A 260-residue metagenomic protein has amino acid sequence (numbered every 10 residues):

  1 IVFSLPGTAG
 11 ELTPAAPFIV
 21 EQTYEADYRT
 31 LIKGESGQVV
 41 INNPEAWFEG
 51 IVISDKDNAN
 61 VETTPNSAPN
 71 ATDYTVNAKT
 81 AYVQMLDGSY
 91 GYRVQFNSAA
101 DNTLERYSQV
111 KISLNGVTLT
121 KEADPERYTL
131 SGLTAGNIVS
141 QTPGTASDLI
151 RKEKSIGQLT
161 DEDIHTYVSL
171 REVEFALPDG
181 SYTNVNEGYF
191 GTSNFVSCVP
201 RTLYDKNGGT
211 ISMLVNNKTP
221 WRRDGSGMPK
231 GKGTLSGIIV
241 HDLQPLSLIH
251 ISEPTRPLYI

Functional and structural regions predicted by a protein language model:
I1-T72, P143-S147: Acidic/polar, low-complexity intrinsically disordered N-terminal segments immediately downstream of a Sec signal
S4-Q22, T30-G34, V76-S98, G116-T120 (+4 more regions): Secreted, disulfide-rich extracellular signaling modules
S54-R93, T183-N216: OB-fold (S1/OB) nucleic-acid-binding surfaces
Q84-I156: Secretome/extracellular-domain signature
T103-D124, V168-F175, K230-P245: Flexible glycine-rich surface loops and low-complexity tracts that mediate binding to linear polymers
P143-N217: Short helix-loop boundary/capping segments
L203-D205, G209-S247: Extracellular low-complexity, Gly/Ser/Thr-rich intrinsically disordered linkers and protease-sensitive activation/hinge
I249-I260: Single conserved hydrophobic/aromatic residue that forms the stacking wall/gate of nucleotide- or nucleobase-binding
